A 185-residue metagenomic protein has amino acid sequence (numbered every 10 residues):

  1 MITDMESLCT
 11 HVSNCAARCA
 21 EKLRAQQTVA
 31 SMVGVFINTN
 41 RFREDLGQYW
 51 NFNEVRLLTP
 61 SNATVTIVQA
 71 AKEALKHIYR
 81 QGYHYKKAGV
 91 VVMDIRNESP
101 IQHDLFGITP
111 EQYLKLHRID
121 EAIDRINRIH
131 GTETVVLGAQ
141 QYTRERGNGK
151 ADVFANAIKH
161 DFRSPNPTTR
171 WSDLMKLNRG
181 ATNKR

Functional and structural regions predicted by a protein language model:
M1-R185: Basic, low-complexity intrinsically disordered segments
